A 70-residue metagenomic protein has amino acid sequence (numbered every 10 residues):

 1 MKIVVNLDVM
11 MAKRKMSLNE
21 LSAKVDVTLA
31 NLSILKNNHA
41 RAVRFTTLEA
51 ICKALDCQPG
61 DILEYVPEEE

Functional and structural regions predicted by a protein language model:
M1-M16: A short, Lys/Arg-rich alpha-helix, primarily the initiator
D8, N19, E49: Residues within the helices of the helix-turn-helix
V9, L29, I34, R41 (+1 more regions): Short, charged recognition helix plus adjacent turn of helix-turn-helix-like nucleic-acid-binding domains
M11, S22, C52: The alpha-helix within a helix-turn-helix
M16-I34: Short alpha-helical DNA-recognition segment
H39-A50: Short, basic-rich loop-to-helix N-cap that marks the start of a DNA-contacting helix
L48-E70: Short hydrophobic interaction/assembly module
